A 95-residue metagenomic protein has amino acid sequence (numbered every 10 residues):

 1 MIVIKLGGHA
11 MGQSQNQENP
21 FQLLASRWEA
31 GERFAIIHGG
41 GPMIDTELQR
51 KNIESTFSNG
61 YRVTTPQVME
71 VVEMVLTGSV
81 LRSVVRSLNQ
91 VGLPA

Functional and structural regions predicted by a protein language model:
M1-A95: Nucleotide/pyrophosphate-binding catalytic subdomain
